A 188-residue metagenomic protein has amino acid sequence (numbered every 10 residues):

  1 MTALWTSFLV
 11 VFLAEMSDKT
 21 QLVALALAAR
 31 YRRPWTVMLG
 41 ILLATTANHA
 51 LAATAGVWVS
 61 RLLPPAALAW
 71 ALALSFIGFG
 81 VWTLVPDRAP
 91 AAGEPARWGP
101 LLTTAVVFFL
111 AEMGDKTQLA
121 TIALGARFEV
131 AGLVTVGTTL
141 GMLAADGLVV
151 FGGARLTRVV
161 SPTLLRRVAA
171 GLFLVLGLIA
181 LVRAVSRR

Functional and structural regions predicted by a protein language model:
M1-R61, A120-L143: Juxtamembrane transmembrane-helix termini in multi-pass membrane transport proteins
S7-L9, L102-V106, F151: Short hydrophobic "helix-edge" motifs at membrane interfaces and signal-peptide entry regions
R32-P95, G99, L148-V168, L178: Membrane helix-loop-helix hairpins that form the core translocation module of multi-pass transporters
A66, V85-R88, K116-A120, G132-T135: Short, structured loop/turn "capping" segments at alpha-beta junctions
G93-Q118, L124: Selected transmembrane alpha-helices and immediately adjacent juxtamembrane segments of polytopic inner-membrane
I179-R188: Juxtamembrane boundary at the C-terminal end of a transmembrane helix
